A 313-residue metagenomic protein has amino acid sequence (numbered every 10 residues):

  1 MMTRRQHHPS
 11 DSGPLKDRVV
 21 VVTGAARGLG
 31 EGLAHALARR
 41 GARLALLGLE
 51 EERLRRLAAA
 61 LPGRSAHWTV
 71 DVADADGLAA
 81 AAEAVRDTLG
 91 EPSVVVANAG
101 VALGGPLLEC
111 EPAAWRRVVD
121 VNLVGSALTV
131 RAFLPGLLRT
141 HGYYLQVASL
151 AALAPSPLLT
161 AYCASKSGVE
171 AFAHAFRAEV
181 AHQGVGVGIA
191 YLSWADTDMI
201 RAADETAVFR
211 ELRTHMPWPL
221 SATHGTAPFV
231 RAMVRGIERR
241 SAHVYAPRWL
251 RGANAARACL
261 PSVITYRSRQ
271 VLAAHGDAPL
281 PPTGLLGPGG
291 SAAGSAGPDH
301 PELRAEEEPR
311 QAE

Functional and structural regions predicted by a protein language model:
A26-G28: Conserved glycine-rich cofactor-binding loop
R40-L57: Conserved glycine-rich Rossmann-like NAD(P)H-binding loop of the short-chain dehydrogenase/reductase
L61-D76: Rossmann-fold cofactor-recognition segment
P106-L107, E111-R116: Substrate-binding pocket helix/loop in short-chain dehydrogenase/reductase
V130, S165: Active-site helix of classical SDR
S149: Residue(s) in the substrate-gating loop at a strand-loop-helix junction that position the organic substrate next
H182-R248: SDR active-site lid
